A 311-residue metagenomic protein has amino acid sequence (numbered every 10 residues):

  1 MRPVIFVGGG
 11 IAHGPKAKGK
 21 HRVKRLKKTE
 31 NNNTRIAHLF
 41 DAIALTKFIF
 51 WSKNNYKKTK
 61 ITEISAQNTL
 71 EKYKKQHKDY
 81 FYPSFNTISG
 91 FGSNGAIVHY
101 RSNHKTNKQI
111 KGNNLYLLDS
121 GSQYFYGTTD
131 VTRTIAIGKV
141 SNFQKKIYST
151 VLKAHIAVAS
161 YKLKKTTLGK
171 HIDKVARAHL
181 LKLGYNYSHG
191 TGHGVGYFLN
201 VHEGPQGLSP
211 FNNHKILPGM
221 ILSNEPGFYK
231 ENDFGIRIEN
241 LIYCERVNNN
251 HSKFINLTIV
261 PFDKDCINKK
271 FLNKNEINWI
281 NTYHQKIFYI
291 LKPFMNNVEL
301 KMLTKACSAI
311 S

Functional and structural regions predicted by a protein language model:
M1-S311: Active-site neighborhoods and metal-handling regions in enzymes and metal-associated proteins
